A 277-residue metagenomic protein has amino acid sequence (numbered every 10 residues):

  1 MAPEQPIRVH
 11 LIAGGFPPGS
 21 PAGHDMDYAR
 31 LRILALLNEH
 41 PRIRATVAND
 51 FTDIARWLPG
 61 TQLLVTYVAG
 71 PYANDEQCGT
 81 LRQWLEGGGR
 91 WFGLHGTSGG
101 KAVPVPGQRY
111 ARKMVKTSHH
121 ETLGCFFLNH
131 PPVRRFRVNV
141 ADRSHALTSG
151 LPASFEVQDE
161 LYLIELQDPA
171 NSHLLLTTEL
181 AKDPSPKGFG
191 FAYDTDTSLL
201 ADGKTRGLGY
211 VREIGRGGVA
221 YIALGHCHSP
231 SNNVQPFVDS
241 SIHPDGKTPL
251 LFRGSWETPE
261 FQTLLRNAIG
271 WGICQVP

Functional and structural regions predicted by a protein language model:
A2-P3, R8-I12, G19-V103: Helical hinge/lid and interdomain linker segments adjacent to catalytic or ligand-binding clefts that mediate domain
A2-P6, A192-G209, E213-P277: Extracellular ligand-binding/catalytic regions of CAZymes and related secreted enzymes and adhesion modules
Q5, N38, T46, C125-C227: Catalytic beta-strand/loop cores that center a nucleophilic Ser/Cys/Thr and support acyl-enzyme chemistry
G14-P17, D53, P71, S98-G100 (+5 more regions): Short, solvent-exposed loop/turn segments at secondary-structure junctions
P18-D27, V103-R112, V234-S241: Short, flexible/disordered intra-domain loops and linkers
L34, R82, T148, R266-I269: Non-transmembrane alpha-helical segments in soluble domains of secreted/periplasmic/extracellular proteins
Y72-A153: A glycine-rich, often tryptophan-bearing local segment used as a flexible ligand/cofactor-contacting loop or short
